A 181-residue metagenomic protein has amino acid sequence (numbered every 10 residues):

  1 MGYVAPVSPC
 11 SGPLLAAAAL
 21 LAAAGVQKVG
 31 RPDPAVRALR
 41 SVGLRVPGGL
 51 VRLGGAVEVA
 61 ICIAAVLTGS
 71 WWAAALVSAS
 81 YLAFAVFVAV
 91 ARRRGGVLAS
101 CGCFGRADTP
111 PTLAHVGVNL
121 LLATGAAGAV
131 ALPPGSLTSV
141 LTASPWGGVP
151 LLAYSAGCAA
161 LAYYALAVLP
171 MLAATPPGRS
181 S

Functional and structural regions predicted by a protein language model:
M1-R179: Membrane-interfacial helix-loop segments of redox and metal-homeostasis proteins, especially TM-loop-TM junctions
